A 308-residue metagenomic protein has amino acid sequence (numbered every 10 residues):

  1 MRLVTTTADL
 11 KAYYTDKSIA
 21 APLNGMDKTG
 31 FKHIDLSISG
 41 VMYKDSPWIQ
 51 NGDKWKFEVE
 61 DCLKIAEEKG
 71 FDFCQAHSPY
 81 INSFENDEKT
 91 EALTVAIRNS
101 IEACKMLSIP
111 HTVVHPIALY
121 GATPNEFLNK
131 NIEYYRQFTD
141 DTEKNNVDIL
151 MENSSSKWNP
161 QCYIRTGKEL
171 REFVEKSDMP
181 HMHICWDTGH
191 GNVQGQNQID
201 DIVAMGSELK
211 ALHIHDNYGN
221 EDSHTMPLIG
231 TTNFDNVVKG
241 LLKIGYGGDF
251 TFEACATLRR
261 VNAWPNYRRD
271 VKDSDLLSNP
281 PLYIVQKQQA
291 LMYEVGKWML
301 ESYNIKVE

Functional and structural regions predicted by a protein language model:
M1-A12, D16-G30, I164-W186, G191-E308: Histidine-acidic metal/acid-base catalytic patches
M1-A8, F73-F84: N-terminal small/glycine-rich loop or linker at the start of catalytic domains across soluble metabolic enzymes
D9, I49, I81-T90, G121 (+3 more regions): The substrate-binding groove and active-site-proximal loops of carbohydrate-active enzymes, especially glycoside
D9-K11, I38-M42, P79-N82, P116-Y120 (+4 more regions): Active-site-proximal loop/turn and secondary-structure-junction residues that shape catalytic pockets, frequently
L23-G30, G52-Q75, R98-S108, R136-K144 (+3 more regions): Acidic (Asp/Glu)-rich catalytic clusters
D35, Q75, V113, L150 (+3 more regions): Conserved beta-strand positions in the central sheet of alpha/beta enzyme cores
D35-L63, A122-T123, D222: Glycine-rich, proline-tolerant flexible connector loops at the mouths of alpha/beta enzymes
E60, I65-K69, N82-H183, V193 (+2 more regions): Active-site acidic/histidine proton-transfer and metal-coordination neighborhood in alpha/beta enzyme cores
